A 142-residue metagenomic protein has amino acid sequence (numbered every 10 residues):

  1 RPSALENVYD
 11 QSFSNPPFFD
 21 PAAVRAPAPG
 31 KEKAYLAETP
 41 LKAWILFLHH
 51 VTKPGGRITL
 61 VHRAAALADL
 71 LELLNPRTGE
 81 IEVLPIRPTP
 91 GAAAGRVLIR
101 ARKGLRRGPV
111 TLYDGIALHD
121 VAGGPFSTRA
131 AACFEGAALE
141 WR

Functional and structural regions predicted by a protein language model:
R1: Conserved SAM-binding strand-loop segment of SAM-dependent methyltransferases
A4-Q11, P16-K53: Mobile active-site "lid"/loop adjacent to the S-adenosyl-L-methionine
Y9, S14-F19, V61, D69-L70 (+1 more regions): Broad hydrophobic/π-residue packing in well-ordered secondary structure
F19, R77, G104: Phosphate/oxyanion-binding loops and surfaces in catalytic or ligand/nucleic-acid-binding neighborhoods
P21, A37, P88, L118-D120: Generic structural "secondary-structure junction" signal
R25-P29, V61, L71, D114: A generic "cationic amphipathic patch" detector
E38-A94, L98: Conserved Class I SAM-dependent methyltransferase catalytic core
A93-R142: SAM/dcSAM-binding transferase cores
